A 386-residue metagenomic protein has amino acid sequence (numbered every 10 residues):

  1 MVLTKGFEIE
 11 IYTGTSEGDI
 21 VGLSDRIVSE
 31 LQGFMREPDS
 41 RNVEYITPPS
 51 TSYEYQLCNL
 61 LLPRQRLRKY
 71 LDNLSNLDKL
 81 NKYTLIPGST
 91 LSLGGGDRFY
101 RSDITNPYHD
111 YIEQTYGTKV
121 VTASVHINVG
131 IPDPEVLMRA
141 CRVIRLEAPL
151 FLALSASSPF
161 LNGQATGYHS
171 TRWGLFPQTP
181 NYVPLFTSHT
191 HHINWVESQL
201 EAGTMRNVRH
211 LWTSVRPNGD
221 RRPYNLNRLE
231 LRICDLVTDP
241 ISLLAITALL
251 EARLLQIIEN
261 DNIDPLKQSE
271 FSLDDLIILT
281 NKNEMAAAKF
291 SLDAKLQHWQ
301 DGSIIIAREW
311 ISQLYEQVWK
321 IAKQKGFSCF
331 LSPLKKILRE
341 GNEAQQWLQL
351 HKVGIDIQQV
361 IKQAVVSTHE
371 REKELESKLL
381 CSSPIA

Functional and structural regions predicted by a protein language model:
M1-Y83, G96-D97, R101, T105 (+1 more regions): C-terminal accessory/tail domains of diverse enzymes
G88, S92, Y108-A123, V129-H192: Metal-dependent DNA replication initiation modules
